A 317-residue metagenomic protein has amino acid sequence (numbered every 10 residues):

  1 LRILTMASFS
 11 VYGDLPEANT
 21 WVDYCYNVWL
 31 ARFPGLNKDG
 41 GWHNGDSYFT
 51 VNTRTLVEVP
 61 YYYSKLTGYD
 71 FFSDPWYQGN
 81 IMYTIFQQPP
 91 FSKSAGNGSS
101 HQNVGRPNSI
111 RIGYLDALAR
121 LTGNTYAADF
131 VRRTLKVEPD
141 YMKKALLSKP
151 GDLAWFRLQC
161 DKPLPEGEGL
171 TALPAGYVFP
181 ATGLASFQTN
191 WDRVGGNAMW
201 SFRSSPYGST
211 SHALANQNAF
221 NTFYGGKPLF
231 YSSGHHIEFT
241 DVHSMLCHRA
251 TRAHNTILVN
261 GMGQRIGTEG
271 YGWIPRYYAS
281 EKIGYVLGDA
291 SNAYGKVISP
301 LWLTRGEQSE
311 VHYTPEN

Functional and structural regions predicted by a protein language model:
L1, G35-T53, Y69, H101-R106 (+3 more regions): Solvent-exposed loop and edge beta-strand segments that line ligand/cofactor-binding and catalytic clefts
L1-K93, S100-Q102: Aromatic-lined, polymer-binding surfaces characteristic of secreted/periplasmic polysaccharide-degrading enzymes
R2-P16, N52-Y69, G113-T125, R132-S148 (+4 more regions): Well-ordered alpha-helical scaffold segments within catalytic/enzyme domains
A7-K38, A117-A145, R276, Y285-A293 (+1 more regions): Extended glycan-interaction surfaces of carbohydrate-active proteins
C25, T53, Q88, G98-S99 (+5 more regions): Ser/Thr/Asn(+Pro)-rich, low-complexity disordered segments
D39-W42, G98, R111-I112, A293: Flexible glycine/proline-enriched surface loops and loop-helix/loop-strand junctions
F91-T125: Acidic Ser/Thr-enriched surface turn/capping motif at secondary-structure junctions
D140-N317: Catalytic and substrate-binding regions of extracellular carbohydrate-active enzymes, especially polysaccharide lyases
